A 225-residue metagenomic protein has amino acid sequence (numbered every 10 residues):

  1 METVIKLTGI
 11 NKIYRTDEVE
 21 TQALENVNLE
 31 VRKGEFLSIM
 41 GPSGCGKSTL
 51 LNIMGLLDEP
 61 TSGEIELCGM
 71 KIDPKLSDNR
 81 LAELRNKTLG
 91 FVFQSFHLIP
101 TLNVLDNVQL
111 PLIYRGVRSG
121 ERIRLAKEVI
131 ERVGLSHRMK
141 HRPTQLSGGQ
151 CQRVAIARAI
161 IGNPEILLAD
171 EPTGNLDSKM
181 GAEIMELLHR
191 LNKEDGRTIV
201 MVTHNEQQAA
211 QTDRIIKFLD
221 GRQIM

Functional and structural regions predicted by a protein language model:
E2-L219: ABC family nucleotide-binding domain
D220-M225: Conserved switch/coupling elements of ABC/ABC-like ATPase nucleotide-binding domains
